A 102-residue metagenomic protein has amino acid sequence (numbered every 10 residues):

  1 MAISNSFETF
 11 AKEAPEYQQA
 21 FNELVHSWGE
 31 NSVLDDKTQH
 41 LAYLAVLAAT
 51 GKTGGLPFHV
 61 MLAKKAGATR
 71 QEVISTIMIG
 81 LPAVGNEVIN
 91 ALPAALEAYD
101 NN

Functional and structural regions predicted by a protein language model:
M1-T38, K64, V88-N102: Acidic, glycine/proline-rich low-complexity segments that act as flexible tails and inter-domain linkers
E16-F21, T50-P57: Short acidic alpha-helix initiation/capping motifs at coil-to-helix transition points, especially at protein N-termini
L41-A48, T76-L81: Short alpha-helical scaffolding segments that buttress acidic/His motifs in well-ordered protein cores
A48-K52, K65-A66, P82-N86: Amphipathic alpha-helical interaction surfaces
G54-I77: Mid-chain, well-packed structural core segment of small domains
Q71-Y99: C-terminal structural segments of small proteins and small subunits
